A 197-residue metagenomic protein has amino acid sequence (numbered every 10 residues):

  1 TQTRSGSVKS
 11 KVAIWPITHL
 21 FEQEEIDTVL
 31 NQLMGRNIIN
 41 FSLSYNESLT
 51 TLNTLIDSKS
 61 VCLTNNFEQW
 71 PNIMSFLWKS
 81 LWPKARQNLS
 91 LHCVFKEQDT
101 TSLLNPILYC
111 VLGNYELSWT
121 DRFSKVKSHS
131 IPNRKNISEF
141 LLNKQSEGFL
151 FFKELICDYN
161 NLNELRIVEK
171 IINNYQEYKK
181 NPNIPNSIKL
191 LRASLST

Functional and structural regions predicted by a protein language model:
T1-T197: N-terminal module detector in large eukaryotic regulators
